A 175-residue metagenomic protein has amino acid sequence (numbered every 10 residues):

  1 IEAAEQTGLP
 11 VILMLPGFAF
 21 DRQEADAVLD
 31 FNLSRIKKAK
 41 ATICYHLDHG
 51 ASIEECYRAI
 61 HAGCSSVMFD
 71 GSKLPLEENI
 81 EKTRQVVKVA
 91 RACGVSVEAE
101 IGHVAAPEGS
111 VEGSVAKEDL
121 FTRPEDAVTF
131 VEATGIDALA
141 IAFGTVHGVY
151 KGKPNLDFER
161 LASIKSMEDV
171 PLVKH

Functional and structural regions predicted by a protein language model:
I1-F18, D26-T42, H49-P171: Alpha/beta enzyme core
Q23: Metal-cofactor-binding active-site regions of metalloenzymes
